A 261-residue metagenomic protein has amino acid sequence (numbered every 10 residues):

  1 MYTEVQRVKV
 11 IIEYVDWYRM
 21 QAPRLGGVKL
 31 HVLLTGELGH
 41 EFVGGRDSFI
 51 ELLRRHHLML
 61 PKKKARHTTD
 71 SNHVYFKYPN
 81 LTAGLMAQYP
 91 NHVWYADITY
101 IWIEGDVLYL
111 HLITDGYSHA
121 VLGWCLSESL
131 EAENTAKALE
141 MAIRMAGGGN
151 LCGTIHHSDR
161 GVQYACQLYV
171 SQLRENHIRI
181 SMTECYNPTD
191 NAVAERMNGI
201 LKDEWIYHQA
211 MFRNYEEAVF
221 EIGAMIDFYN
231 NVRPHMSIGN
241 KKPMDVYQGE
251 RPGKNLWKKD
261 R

Functional and structural regions predicted by a protein language model:
M1-P90, K242-R251: Basic, flexible linker segments flanking DNA-binding modules in nucleic acid-interacting mobile-element proteins
K9, T69-H73, S158-R160, C166-V170 (+3 more regions): RNase H-like two-metal-ion nuclease catalytic core shared by retroviral integrases and related mobile-element nucleases
V10, V15, L30, F49 (+13 more regions): Mobile genetic element proteins and their domesticated derivatives, centered on retroelements and DNA transposons
V15-R19, L34, L38, C125 (+2 more regions): Short amphipathic alpha-helical interaction patches enriched in hydrophobic/aromatic residues with interspersed Lys/Arg
D47-L112, A136-M141, M145-A146, L151-G153 (+1 more regions): Mobile-element integrase/transposase regions, centering on the N-terminal DNA-binding/Zn-coordinating module
D115-G116, L126-E131: A short acidic/small-residue loop/turn micro-motif
A120-W124, S181-T183, Y207-Q209: Short small-residue beta-strand/loop micro-motif enriched in glycine and branched aliphatics
R174-I178, I200-R261: C-terminal domain-tail junction helix/linker
